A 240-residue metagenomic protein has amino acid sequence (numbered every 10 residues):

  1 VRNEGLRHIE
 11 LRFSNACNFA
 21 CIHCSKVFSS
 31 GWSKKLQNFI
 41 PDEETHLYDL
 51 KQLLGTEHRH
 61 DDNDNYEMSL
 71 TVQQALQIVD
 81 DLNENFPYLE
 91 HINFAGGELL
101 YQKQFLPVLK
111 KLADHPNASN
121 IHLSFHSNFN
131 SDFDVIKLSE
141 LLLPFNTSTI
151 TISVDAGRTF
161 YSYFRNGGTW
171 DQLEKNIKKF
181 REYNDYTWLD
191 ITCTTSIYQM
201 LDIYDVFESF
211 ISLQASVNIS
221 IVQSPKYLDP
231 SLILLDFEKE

Functional and structural regions predicted by a protein language model:
R2, T71-N83: A Trp-anchored, charged/polar loop motif used as the substrate-binding/catalytic surface of acyl/ester-handling
L6-A16, V27-Q74, P87-Q102, H115-D134 (+3 more regions): Core AdoMet radical
H23: Short, cysteine/histidine-rich loop/knuckle motifs that typically chelate Zn2+
V79, L109, S139, E174-R181 (+1 more regions): Generic structural signal for well-ordered alpha-helices, preferentially at hydrophobic/aromatic core positions
V79-N85, K110-P116, S139-L143: Leucine-rich repeat
S139-T147, R181-N184, I211: Acidic (Asp/Glu)-rich catalytic clusters
I197-L213: Catalytic cores of alpha/beta
Y227-E240: PAPS-dependent sulfotransferase catalytic core
